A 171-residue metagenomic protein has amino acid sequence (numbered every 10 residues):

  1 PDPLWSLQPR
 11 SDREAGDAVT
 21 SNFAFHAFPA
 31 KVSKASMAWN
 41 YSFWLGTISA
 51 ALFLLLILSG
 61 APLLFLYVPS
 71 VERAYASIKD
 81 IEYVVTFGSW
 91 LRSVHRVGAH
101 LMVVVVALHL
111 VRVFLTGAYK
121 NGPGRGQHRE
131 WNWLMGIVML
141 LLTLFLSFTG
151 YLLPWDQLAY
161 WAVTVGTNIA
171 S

Functional and structural regions predicted by a protein language model:
P1-S171: Membrane-embedded alpha-helical bundles that constitute the cytochrome b-like, heme-associated redox core of multi-pass
